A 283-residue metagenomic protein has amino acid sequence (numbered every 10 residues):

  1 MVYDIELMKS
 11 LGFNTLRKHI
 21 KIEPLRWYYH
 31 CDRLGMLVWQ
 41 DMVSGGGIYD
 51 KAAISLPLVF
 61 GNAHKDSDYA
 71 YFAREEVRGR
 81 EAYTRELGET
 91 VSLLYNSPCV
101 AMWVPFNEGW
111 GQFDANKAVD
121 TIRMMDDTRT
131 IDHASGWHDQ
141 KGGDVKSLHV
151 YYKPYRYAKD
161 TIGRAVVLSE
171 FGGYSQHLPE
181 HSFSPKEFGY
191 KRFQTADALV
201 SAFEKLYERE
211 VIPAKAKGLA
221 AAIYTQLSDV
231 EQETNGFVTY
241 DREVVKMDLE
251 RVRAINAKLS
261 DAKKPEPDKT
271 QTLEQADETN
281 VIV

Functional and structural regions predicted by a protein language model:
V2: N-terminal active-site wall of soluble small-molecule enzyme domains
E6-L7, T15-N256, P265-D268, T272 (+1 more regions): Substrate-binding/catalytic cleft of secreted carbohydrate-active enzymes, primarily glycoside hydrolases
